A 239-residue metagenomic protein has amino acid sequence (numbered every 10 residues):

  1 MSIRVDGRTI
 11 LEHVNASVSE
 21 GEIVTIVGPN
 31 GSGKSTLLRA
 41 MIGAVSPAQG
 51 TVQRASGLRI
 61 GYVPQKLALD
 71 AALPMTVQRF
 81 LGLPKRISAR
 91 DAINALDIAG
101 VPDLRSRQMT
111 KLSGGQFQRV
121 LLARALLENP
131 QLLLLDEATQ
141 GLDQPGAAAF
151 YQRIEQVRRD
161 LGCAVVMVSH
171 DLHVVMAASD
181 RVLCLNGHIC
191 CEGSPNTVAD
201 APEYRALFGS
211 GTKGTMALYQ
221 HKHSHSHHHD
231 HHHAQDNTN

Functional and structural regions predicted by a protein language model:
I42: Helix-to-loop junction immediately C-terminal to a conserved catalytic motif
A89-L104: Conserved ABC ATPase "signature" region
Q108-L112, Q116: Conserved ABC ATPase signature
L133-D136: Catalytic Walker B motif of ABC-type/P-loop ATPase nucleotide-binding domains
S169-H170: H-loop/switch region of ABC-family ATPase nucleotide-binding domains
V182-S194: H-loop (His-switch) and adjacent beta-strand-loop-beta switch element of ABC-type ATPase nucleotide-binding domains
D200, F208-N239: ABC ATPase nucleotide-binding domains
